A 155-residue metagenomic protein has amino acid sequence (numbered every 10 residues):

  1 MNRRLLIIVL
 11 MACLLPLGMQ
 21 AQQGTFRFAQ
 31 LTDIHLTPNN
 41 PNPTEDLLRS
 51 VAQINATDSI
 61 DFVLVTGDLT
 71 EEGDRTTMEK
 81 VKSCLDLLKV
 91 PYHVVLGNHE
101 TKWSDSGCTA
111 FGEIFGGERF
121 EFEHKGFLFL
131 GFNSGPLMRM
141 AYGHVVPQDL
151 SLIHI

Functional and structural regions predicted by a protein language model:
M1-L5: Positively charged n-region of N-terminal signal peptides that target proteins for export
L6-I7, A52, G116: Short, functionally important structural connectors and interaction interfaces within domains
I8, I34, D68, N98 (+1 more regions): A general structural-boundary detector
I8-P16: Bacterial N-terminal signal peptides
G18-K80: N-terminal active-site segment of His-dependent metallophosphoesterases
R75-S151: Extended active-site neighborhood of metal-dependent phosphoesterases/phosphodiesterases
I153-I155: Conserved small/polar residues in nucleotide/adenosyl-binding loops
